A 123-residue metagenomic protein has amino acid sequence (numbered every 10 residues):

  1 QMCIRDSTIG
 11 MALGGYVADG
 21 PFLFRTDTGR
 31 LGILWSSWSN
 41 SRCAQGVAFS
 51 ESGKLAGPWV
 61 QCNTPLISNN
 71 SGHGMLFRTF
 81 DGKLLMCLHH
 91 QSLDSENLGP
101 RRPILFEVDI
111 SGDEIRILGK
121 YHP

Functional and structural regions predicted by a protein language model:
Q1, R5-P123: Carbohydrate-active catalytic/glycan-binding domains of CAZyme proteins, especially the secreted or lumenal ectodomains
